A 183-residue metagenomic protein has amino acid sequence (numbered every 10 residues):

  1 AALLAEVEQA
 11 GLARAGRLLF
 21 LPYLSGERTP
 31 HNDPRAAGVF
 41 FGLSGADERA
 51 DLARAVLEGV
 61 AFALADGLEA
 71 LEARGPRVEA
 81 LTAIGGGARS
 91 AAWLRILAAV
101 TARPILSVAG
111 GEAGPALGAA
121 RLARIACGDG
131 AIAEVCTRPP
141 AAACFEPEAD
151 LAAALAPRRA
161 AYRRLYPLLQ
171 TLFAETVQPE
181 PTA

Functional and structural regions predicted by a protein language model:
A1-A183: Glycine/Thr-rich phosphate-binding loops that ligate phosphate moieties of nucleotide and other phosphorylated ligands
